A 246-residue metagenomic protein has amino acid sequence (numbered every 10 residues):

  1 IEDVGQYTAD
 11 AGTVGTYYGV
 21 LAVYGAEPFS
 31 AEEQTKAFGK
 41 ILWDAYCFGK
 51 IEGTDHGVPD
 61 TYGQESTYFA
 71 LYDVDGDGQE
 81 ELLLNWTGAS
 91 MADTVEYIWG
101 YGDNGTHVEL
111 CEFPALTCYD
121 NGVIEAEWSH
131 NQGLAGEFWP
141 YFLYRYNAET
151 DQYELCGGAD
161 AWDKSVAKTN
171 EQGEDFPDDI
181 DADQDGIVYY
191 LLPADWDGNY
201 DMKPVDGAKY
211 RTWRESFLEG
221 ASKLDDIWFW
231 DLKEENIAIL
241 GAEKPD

Functional and structural regions predicted by a protein language model:
I1-K36, A126-D246: Acidic, small-residue rich beta-repeat scaffolds with periodic aromatic anchors
G15-G63, D103-L116, P245: Blade-edge motifs of beta-propeller repeat domains
E65-V74, P114-E125: Beta-propeller blade termini
T67, T94-E96, W139-Y141: Repetitive beta-architecture junctions, highlighting loop-to-beta-strand starts across blade-like repeats
V74-D75, A182: Calcium-coordinating acidic loop motifs
D75-W86, N121-W128: Acidic/hydrophobic-patterned starts of short beta strands in beta-sheet-rich repeat architectures
T87-M91, N131-L134: Short glycine/acidic-enriched loop and turn motifs that connect beta-strands
D93-L110, Y144-Y146: Beta-propeller blade repeat segments, especially FG-GAP/WD-type strand-to-loop junctions in 6- to 7-bladed propeller
